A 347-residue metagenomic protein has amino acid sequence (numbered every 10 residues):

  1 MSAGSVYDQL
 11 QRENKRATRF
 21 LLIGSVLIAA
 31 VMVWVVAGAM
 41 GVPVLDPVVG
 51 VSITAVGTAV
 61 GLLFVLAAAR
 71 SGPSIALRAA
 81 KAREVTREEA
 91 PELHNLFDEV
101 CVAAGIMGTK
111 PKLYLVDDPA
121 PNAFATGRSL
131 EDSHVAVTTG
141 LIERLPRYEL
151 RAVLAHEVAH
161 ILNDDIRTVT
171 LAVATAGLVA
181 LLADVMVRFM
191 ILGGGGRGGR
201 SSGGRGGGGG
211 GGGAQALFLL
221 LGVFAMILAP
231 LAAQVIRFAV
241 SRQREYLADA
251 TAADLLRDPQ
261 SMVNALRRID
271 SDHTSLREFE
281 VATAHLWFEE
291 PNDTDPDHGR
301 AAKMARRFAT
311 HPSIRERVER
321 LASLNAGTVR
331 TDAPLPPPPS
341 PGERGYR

Functional and structural regions predicted by a protein language model:
S2-R19, R144-V173, S201-S202, N325: Membrane-interface, cytosolic juxtamembrane amphipathic helix immediately N-terminal to a transmembrane helix, enriched
I28, M32-M40, L63-A67, S71 (+6 more regions): Alpha-helical membrane-inserting segments
A37-A55, G195-G209: Membrane-interfacial hairpin junctions
V51-A76, D98, V102-A104, L220-R237: Transmembrane alpha-helices and immediately adjacent membrane-cytoplasm interface residues in multi-pass integral
A67-T170, R277-E280, D297: Peri-catalytic and regulatory segments of divalent metal-dependent proteins
K81-V102, Q243-A265: Membrane-cytosol interface motif
I106-D132, G193-G213, A239, A253-R347: Active-site-proximal gating segments in proteases and membrane effectors
N163-T251: Hydrophobic transmembrane alpha-helical segments that form the core helix bundle of multi-pass membrane enzymes
